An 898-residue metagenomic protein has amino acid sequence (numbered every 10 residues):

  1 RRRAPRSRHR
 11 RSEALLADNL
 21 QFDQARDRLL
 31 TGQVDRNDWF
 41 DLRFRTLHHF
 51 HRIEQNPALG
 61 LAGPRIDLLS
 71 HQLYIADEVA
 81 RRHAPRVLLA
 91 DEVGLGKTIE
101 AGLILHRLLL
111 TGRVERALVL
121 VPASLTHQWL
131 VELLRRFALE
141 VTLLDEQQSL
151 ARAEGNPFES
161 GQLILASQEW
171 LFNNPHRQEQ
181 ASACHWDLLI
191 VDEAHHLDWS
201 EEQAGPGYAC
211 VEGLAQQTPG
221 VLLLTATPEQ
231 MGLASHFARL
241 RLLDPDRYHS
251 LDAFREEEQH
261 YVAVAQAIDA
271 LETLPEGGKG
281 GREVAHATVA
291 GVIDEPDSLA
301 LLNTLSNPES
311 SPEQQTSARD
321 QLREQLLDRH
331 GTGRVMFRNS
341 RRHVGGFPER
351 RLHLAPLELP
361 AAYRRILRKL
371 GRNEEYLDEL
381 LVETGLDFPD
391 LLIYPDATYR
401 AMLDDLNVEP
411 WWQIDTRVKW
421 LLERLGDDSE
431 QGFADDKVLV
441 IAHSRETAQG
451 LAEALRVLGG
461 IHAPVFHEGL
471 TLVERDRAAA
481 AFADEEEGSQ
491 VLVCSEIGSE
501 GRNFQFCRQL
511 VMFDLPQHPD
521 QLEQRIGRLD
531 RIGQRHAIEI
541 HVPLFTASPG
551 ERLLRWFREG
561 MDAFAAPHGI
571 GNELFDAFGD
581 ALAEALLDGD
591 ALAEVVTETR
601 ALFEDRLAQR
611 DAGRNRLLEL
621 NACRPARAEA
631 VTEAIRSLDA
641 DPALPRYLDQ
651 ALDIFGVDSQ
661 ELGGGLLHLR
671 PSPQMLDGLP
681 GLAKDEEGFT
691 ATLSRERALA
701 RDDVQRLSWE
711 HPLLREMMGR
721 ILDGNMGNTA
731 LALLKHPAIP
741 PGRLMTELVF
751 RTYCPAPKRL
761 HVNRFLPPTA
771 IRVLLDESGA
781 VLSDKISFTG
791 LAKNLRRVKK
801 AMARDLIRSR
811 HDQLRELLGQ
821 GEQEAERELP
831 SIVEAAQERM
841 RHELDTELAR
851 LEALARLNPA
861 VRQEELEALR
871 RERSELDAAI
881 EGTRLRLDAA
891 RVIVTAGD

Functional and structural regions predicted by a protein language model:
E13-D41, L47-H71, D77, T98-E100 (+3 more regions): SF2 helicase/translocase NTPase motor core, specifically the RecA-like lobe 1 inter-motif segment between Walker
R65-P85, Q413-R417: N-terminal pre-P-loop "Q-motif" helix
A84-I104: Walker A/P-loop
N174-P175, M231-G232, Q449-A452, V493-C507 (+1 more regions): SF2 helicase motor core recognition
H185, S235-A238, R502-D514, E539-V542: A short beta-strand element within the Helicase C-terminal
T218-G232: Conserved helicase ATPase motor motifs in RecA-like P-loop NTPase domains
E283-P312, A318, N339-V438, A442-Q449 (+5 more regions): Charged, non-catalytic accessory extensions
D520-I526, R531-L607: A conserved SF2-helicase RecA2
